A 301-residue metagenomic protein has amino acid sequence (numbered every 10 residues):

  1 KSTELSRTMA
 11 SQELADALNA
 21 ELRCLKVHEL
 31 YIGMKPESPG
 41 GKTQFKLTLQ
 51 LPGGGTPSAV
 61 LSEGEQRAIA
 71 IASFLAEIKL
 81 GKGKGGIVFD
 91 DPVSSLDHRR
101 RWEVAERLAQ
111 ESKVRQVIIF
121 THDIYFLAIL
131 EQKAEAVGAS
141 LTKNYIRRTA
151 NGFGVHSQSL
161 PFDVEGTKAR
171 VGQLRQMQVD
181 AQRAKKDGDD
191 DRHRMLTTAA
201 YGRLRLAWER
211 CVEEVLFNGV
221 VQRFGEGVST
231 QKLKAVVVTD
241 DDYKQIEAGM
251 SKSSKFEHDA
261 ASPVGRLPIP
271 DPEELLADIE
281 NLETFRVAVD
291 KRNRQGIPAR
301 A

Functional and structural regions predicted by a protein language model:
K1-V60, A76-G83: Extended helical coiled-coil dimerization/tether regions that scaffold and oligomerize large DNA-maintenance assemblies
A20, N218, D259-P263: Non-catalytic alpha-helical scaffolds
E63-I87: GG-anchored amphipathic helix commonly corresponding to the ABC/SMC/Rad50 NBD signature/C-loop
G86-S95: Conserved P-loop NTPase "ATPase switch" module shared by AAA+ and STAND
S95-H98, W102: Conserved D-loop-proximal element of ABC-family nucleotide-binding domains
E103-V215, V221-E247, E273-E283, V287 (+1 more regions): C-terminal lobe/lid and adjacent interdomain/linker elements of RecA-like ASCE P-loop ATPase modules
D190-R194, E257-E273: Amphipathic, charged alpha-helical scaffolds that flank and support histidine-based chemistry in signaling
V237-V264: C-terminal intrinsically disordered, low-complexity extensions immediately downstream of enzyme catalytic cores
